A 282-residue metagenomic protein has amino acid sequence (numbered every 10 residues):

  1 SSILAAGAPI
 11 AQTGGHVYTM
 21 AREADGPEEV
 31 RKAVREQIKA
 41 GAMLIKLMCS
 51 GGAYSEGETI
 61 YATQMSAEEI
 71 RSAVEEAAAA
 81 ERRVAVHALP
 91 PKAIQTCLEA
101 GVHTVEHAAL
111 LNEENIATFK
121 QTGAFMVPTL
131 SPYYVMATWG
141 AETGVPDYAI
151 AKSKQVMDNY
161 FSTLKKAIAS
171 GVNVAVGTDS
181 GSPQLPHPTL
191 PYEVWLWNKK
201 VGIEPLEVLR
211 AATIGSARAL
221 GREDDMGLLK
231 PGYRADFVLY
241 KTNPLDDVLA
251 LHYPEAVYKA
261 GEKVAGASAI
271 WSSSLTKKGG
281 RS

Functional and structural regions predicted by a protein language model:
S1-A78, N115-A117, T122-V135, W139-E142: Divalent-metal coordination cores built from histidine and acidic residues
L4, V84-H87, E106, F125-V127 (+1 more regions): Structural detector of well-ordered beta-strand residues that form the stable sheet scaffold of enzyme domains
V17, S55-E56, I94-A100, P132-V145 (+4 more regions): Histidine/acidic-residue-rich catalytic or RNA/ligand-binding cores of hydrolases and nuclease-related proteins
E36-G41, Q95-N115, G171, L196-E207: Structural recognition of alpha->loop->beta junctions
S66-V74, A85-L98: N-terminal active-site wall of soluble small-molecule enzyme domains
A79, R83, Y148, D158-N243: His/Asp/Glu-enriched, well-ordered alpha-helical/loop segment that forms or immediately abuts the divalent-metal
E99-T104, K120-M126, G144-D147, G171-N173: Glycine-enriched alpha-helix->loop->beta-strand junction motifs that scaffold or abut catalytic
A212-I214, P231-T276: C-terminal cap of metal-dependent C-N hydrolases
